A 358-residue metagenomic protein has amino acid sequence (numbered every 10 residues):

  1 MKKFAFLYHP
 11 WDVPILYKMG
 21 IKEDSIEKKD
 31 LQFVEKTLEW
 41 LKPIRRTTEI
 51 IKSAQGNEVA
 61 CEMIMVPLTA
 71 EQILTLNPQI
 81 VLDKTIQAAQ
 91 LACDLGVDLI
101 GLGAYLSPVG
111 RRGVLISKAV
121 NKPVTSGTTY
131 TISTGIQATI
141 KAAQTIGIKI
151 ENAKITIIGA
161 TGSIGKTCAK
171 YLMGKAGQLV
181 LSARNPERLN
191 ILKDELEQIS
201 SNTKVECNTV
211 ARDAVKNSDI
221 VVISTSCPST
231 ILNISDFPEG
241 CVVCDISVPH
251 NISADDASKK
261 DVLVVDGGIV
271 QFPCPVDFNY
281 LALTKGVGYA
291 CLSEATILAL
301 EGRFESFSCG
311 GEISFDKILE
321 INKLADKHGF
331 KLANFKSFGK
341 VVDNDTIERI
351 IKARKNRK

Functional and structural regions predicted by a protein language model:
K2, F6-L7, M19-E35, I44-S53 (+5 more regions): Adenosine-phosphate binding glycine-rich loop
K3, D98, G177, D219 (+1 more regions): Conserved acidic residues
I51-I150, N279-G286, E294, E301: Glycine/serine-rich phosphate-binding loop and adjoining beta1-alpha1 elements at the start of nucleotide-handling
E58-A60, V120-K122, I199-E206, K260: A short helix-to-beta-strand connector/capping loop
G103-R112, A119-K122, T128, S133 (+5 more regions): N-terminal Rossmann-like NAD(P) cofactor-binding subdomain of oxidoreductases, focused on the glycine-rich
Q144-I220: Glycine-rich phosphate/diphosphate-binding loop of Rossmann-like nucleotide-binding domains
S201-P275: Rossmann-like adenosine-cofactor binding region
